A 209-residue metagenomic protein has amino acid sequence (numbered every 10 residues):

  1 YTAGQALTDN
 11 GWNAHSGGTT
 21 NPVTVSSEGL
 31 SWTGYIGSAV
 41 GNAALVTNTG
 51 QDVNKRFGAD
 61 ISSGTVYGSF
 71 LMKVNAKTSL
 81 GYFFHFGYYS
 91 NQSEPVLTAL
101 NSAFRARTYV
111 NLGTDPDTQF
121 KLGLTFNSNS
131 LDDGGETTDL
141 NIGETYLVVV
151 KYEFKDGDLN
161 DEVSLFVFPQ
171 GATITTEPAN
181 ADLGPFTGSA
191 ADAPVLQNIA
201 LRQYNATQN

Functional and structural regions predicted by a protein language model:
Y1, Y67-K73, G87-N91, T125 (+3 more regions): Predominantly extracellular/luminal cell-surface or secreted proteins
T2-A43: Extracellular glycan-recognition surfaces and repeat-rich motifs
T33-Q119: Secretory/extracellular carbohydrate-interaction modules and structurally similar beta-sandwich "look-alikes"
F70, L140-P185: Carbohydrate-binding surfaces in secreted/extracellular proteins
P95-F104, T118-F120, S130-E136, G171-G184: Surface-exposed loop/edge segments in extracytoplasmic proteins
G123-Y146: Short, aromatic/His-centered strand-loop micro-motif at the edge of beta-sheets
T175-N209: Flexible glycan-contacting loops in extracellular carbohydrate-active proteins
